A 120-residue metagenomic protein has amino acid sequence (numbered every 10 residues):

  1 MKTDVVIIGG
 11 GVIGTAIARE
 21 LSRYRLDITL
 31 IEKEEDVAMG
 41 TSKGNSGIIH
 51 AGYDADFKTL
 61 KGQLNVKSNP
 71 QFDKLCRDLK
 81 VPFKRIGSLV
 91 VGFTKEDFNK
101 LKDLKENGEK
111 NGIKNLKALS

Functional and structural regions predicted by a protein language model:
M1, I28-T29, G52, S88: General secondary-structure edge motif
K2, R25, K43, R85-I86: A structure-centric signal for secondary-structure junctions around beta-strands
T3-L30: N-terminal Rossmann-like FAD-binding beta1-loop-alpha1 element of flavoenzymes
I7-G9, A38, N45, H50 (+1 more regions): Short glycine/serine/threonine-biased micro-segments
I17, G40, L101: Short glycine-/acidic-enriched loop or helix-start segments at secondary-structure transitions that form or flank
I17, K33, N45, N65-S68: Short N-terminal amphipathic alpha-helix/helix-capping patch enriched in small hydrophobics with frequent Ser/Thr
S22-G44: Glycine-rich FAD pyrophosphate-binding loop
G47-S120: Dinucleotide-binding Rossmann-like beta1-alpha1 core, especially the glycine-rich loop that anchors the ADP
